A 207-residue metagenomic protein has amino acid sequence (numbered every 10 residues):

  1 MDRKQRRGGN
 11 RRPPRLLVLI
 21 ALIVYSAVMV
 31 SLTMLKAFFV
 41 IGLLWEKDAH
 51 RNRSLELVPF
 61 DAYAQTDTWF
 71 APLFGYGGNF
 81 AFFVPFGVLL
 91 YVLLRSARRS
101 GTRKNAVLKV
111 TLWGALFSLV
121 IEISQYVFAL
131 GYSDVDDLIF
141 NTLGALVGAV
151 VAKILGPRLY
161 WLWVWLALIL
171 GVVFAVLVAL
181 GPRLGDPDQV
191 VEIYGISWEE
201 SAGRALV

Functional and structural regions predicted by a protein language model:
D2-V127, V150-V207: Bulky hydrophobic segments
A129-G156: Alpha-helical transmembrane segments that form the membrane-embedded catalytic/substrate-binding core of multi-pass
